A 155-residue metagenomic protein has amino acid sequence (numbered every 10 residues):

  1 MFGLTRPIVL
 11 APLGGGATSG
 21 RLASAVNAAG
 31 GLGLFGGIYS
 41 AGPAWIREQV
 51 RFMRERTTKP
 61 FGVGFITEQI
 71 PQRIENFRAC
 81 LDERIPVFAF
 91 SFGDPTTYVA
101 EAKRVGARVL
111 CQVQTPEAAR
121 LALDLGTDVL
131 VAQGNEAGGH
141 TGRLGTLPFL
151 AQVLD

Functional and structural regions predicted by a protein language model:
M1-D155: Active-site entrance/lid segments in N-terminal catalytic domains of soluble metabolic enzymes
